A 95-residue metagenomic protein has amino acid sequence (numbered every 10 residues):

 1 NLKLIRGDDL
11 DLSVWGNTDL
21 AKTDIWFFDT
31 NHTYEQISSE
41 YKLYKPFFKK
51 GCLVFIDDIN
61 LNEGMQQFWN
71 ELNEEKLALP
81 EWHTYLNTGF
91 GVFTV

Functional and structural regions predicted by a protein language model:
N1-V95: S-adenosylmethionine/decaboxylated-SAM
